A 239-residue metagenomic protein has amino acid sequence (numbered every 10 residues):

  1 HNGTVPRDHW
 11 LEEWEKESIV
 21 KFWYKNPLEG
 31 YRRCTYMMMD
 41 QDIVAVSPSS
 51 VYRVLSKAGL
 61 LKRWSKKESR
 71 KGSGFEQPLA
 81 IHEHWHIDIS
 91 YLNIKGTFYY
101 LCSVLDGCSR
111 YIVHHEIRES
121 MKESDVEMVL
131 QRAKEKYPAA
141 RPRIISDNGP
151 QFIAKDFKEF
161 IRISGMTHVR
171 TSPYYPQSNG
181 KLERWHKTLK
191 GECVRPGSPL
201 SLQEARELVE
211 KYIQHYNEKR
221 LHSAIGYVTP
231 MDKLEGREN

Functional and structural regions predicted by a protein language model:
H1-H84, Y175-P176, T229-E238: Basic, flexible linker segments flanking DNA-binding modules in nucleic acid-interacting mobile-element proteins
V5, R162-S164, T188-N239: C-terminal domain-tail junction helix/linker
H84-V113, E119-M121: An active-site-proximal beta-strand-loop segment
T97, H115-A139: Active-site beta-loop-alpha junctions of metal-dependent nucleic acid enzymes, especially the RNase H-like/DDE
R110-H115, V169-T171, R195-P196: Short small-residue beta-strand/loop micro-motif enriched in glycine and branched aliphatics
A139-A154, V228-M231: Acidic/histidine-rich, metal-coordinating catalytic segments
R143-N148, I163-K181, G197-L202: RNase H-like polynucleotidyl transferase catalytic core
